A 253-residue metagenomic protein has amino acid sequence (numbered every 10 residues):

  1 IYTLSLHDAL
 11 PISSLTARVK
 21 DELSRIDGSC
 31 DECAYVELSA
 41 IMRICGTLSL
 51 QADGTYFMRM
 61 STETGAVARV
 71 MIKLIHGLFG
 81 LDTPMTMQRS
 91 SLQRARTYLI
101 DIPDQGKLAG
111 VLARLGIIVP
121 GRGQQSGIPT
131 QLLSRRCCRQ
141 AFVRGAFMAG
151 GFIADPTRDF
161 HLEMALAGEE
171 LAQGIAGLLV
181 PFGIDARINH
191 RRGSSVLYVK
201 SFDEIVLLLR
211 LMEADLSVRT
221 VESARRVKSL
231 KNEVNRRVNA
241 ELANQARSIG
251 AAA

Functional and structural regions predicted by a protein language model:
I1-A9: Single conserved hydrophobic/aromatic residue that forms the stacking wall/gate of nucleotide- or nucleobase-binding
Y2, S24, R43, S49 (+2 more regions): Generic, ordered loop/turn and secondary-structure boundary motif
T3, L48, A186-I188: Short, exposed beta-strand/loop patches in secreted or surface proteins that constitute
L6-H7, V36, A141: Generic detector of short, well-ordered, non-transmembrane alpha-helical segments enriched in hydrophobic residues
P11-F57, S61-M71, I75: N-terminal, positively charged regions that mediate nucleic acid binding
L48-D53, R122, D155, N232-R236 (+1 more regions): Short acidic (Asp/Glu) and glycine-rich catalytic loops that position anionic groups and cofactors
T62, A68-R225: DNA-contacting interfaces and partner/effector-binding or oligomerization modules in DNA-centric proteins
L211-A253: Extended mid-to-C-terminal alpha-helical interaction segments
